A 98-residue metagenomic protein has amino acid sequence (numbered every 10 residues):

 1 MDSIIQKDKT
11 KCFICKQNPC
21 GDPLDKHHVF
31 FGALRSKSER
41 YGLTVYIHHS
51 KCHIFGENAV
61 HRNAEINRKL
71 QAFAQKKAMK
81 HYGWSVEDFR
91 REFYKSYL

Functional and structural regions predicted by a protein language model:
M1-I14, R35-G42: Short, charged surface segments at domain edges that flank catalytic/cofactor-binding sites
C12-C15, H27-V29: Catalytic-site beta-strand/loop segments enriched in glycine and acidic/polar residues
F13-Q17, S50-K51: Short, cysteine/histidine-rich loop/knuckle motifs that typically chelate Zn2+
K16-L24, F55-G56: Cys/His-rich microdomains that often coordinate metals
C20-R35: Short recognition patches in nucleic-acid-associated and regulatory proteins
D25, L43-I47, A74: Amphipathic alpha-helical interface surfaces
T44-K69: Short Cys/His-centered divalent metal-binding micro-motifs
Q71-L98: Short flanking/linker segments adjacent to small metal-binding domains or redox-active Cys/His motifs
